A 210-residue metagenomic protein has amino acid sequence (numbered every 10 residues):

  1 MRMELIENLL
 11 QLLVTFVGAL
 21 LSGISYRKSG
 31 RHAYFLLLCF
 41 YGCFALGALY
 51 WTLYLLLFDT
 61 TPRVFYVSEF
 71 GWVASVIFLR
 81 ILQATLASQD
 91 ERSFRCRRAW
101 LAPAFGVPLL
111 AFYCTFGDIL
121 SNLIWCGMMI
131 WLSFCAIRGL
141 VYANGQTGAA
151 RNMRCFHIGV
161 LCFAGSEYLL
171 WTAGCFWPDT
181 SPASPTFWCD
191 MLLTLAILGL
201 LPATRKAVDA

Functional and structural regions predicted by a protein language model:
M1-V17, F116-C126: Hydrophobic transmembrane alpha-helical segments in integral membrane proteins
L10-L21, A33-L57, S68-V76, F156-F176 (+1 more regions): Hydrophobic alpha-helical transmembrane segments of multi-pass membrane proteins
G18-S29, W51-L101, I137-L140, L200-D209: Internal transmembrane alpha-helix with an interfacial aromatic "cap," most often the third helix
S22-Y26, L109-D118, V141, G174: Hydrophobic alpha-helical transmembrane segments
K28-Y41, E91-L101, T147-G159, D209-A210: Membrane-interfacial loop-to-transmembrane alpha-helix junctions, especially the N-terminal start
C39-G47, G71-A84, F94-G117, G127-C135 (+1 more regions): Alpha-helical transmembrane segments of multi-pass integral membrane proteins
L56-R63, F112-L123, F176-T180: Membrane-interface helix caps and helix-loop-helix hairpins in membrane proteins
F134-A210: C-terminal transmembrane-bundle signature of multipass membrane proteins, characterized by strong activation on
